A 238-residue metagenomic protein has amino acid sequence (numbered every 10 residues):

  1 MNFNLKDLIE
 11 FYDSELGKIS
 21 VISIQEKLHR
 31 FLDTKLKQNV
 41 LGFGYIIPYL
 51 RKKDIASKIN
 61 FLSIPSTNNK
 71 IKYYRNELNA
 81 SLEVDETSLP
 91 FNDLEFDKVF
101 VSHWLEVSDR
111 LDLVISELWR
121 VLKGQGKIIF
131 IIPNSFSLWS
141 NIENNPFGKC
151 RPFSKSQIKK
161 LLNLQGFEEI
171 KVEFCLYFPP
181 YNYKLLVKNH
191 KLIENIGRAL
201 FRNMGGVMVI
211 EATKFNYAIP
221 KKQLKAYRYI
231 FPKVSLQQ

Functional and structural regions predicted by a protein language model:
M1-D33: Class I SAM-dependent methyltransferase Rossmann-like catalytic core, especially the SAM/SAH-binding loop
E26, T34-S88: Class I SAM-dependent methyltransferase SAM/SAH-binding core
V84-V99: A short acidic, Gly/Pro-enriched loop at the edge of an enzyme's catalytic core that lines a small-molecule cofactor
D112-K127: A short glycine-rich, Lys/Arg-flanked "PGG" loop and its adjoining helix->strand segment in the class I
P133-K149: Short, glycine-/aromatic-enriched active-site segment of Class I SAM-dependent methyltransferases
K149-V172, L176: Short alpha-helix
I170-N195, N203-G205: Conserved catalytic loop of SAM-dependent methyltransferase domains
E194-Q238: C-terminal lobe and adjacent flexible extensions of AdoMet/dcAdoMet transferase-like proteins
